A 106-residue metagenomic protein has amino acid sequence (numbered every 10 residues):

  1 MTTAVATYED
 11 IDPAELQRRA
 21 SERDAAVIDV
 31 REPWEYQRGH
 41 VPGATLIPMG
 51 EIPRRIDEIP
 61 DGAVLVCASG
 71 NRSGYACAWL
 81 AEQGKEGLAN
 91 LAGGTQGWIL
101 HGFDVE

Functional and structural regions predicted by a protein language model:
M1-A26, V30-V64, S69-E106: Rhodanese-like catalytic fold shared by cysteine-dependent sulfurtransferases and DSP/PTP-type phosphatases
